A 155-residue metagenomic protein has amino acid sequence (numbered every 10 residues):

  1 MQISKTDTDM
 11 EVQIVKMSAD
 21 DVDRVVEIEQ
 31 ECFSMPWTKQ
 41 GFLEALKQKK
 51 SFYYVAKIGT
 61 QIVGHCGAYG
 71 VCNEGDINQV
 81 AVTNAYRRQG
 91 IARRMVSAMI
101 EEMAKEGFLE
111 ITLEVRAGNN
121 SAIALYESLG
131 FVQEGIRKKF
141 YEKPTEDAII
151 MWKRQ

Functional and structural regions predicted by a protein language model:
M1-T8, D147-Q155: Terminal substrate-recognition subdomain of acyl/acetyltransferases
D7, Q13-A85, V96-A98, E102 (+2 more regions): Acetyl-CoA-dependent GNAT
E44, G118, Y141: Positions that flank functional sites
Q48, A122, T145-E146: Short Asp/Glu-rich motifs
Q79, T83-S97, A104-E106, E110 (+3 more regions): Conserved glycine-rich acetyl-CoA-binding loop
Y86-Q89, R93, R137-K138, D147 (+1 more regions): Acyl-donor (CoA/ACP) binding surface of acyl/acetyltransferases
E114, V132-A148: Conserved catalytic-core motifs of GNAT/GCN5-like acyltransferases
